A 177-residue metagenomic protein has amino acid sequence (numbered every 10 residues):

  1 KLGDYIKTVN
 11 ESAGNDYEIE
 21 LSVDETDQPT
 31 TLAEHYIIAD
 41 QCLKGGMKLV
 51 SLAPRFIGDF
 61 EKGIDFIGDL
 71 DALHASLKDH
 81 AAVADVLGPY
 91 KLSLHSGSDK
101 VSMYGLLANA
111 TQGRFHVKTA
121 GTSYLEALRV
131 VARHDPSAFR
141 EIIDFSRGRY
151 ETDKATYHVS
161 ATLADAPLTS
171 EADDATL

Functional and structural regions predicted by a protein language model:
K1-G14, D27-L177: Active-site capping/gating regions of soluble enzymes
E18-E25: Short glycine-rich or small-residue beta-strand-to-loop segments that form or flank ligand, phosphate, metal/Fe-S
